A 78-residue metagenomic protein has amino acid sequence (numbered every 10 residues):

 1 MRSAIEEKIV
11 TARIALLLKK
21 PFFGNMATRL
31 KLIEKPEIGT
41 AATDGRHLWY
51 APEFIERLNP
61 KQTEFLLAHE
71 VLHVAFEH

Functional and structural regions predicted by a protein language model:
M1-L67, V71-H78: Basic/hydrophobic alpha-helical interface regions
